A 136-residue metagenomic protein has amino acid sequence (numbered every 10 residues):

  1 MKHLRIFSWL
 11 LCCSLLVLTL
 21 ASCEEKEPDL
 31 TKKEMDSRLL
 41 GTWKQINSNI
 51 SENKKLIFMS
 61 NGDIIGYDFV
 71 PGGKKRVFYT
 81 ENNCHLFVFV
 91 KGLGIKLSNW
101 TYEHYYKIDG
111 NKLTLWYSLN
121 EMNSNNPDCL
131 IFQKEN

Functional and structural regions predicted by a protein language model:
M1-L10: Bacterial N-terminal signal peptides that target proteins for export
L18-S22: C-terminal motif of bacterial Sec signal peptides marking the signal peptidase cleavage site
E27-K44: N-terminal helix-cap/turn-to-beta initiation motif at the start of protein domains
S48-K54, I65-P127: Contiguous, well-ordered beta-strand patches that form the walls/edges of small beta-barrel/beta-sandwich domains
P127-N136: Short, low-complexity, Pro/Ser/Thr/Gly-rich segments in the mature regions of secreted, periplasmic
